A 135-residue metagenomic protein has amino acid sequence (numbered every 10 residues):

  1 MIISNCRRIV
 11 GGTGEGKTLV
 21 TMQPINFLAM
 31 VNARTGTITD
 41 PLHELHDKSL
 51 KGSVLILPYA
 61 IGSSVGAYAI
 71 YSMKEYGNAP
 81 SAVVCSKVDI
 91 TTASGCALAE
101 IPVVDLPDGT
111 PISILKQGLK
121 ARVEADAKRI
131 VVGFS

Functional and structural regions predicted by a protein language model:
I2-G14, T18-V131: Feature captures the catalytic cores and cofactor-binding loops of soluble hydro-lyases/lyases that act on carboxylate
S135: Flexible glycine-rich active-site/ligand-binding loops centered on an Asp-His dyad
